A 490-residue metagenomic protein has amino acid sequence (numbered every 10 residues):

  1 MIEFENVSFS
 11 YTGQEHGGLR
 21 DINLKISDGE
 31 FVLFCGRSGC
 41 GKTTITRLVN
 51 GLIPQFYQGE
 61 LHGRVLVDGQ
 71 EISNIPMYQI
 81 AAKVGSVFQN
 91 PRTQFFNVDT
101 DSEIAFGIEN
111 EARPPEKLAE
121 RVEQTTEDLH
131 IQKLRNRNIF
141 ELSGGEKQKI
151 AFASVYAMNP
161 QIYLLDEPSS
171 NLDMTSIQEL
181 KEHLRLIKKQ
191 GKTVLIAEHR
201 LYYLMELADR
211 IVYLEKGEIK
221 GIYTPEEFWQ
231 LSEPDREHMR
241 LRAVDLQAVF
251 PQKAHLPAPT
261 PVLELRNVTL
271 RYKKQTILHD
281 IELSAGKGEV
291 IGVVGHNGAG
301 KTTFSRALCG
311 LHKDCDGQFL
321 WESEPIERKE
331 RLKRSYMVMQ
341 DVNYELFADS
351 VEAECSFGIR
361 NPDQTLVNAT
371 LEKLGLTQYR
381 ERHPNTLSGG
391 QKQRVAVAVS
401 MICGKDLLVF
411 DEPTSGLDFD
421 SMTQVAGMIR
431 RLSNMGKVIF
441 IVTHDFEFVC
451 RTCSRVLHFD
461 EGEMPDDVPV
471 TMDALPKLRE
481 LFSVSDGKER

Functional and structural regions predicted by a protein language model:
C35-R37, V294-H296: The feature captures the beta-strand-to-loop junction immediately N-terminal to the Walker
N50, C309: Helix-to-loop junction immediately C-terminal to a conserved catalytic motif
E116-L134, Q364-Y379: Conserved ABC ATPase "signature" region
N138-L142, E146, H383-L387, Q391: Conserved ABC ATPase signature
Y163-D166, L408-D411: Catalytic Walker B motif of ABC-type/P-loop ATPase nucleotide-binding domains
D173, D418: ABC-family nucleotide-binding domains
E198-H199, T443-H444: H-loop/switch region of ABC-family ATPase nucleotide-binding domains
